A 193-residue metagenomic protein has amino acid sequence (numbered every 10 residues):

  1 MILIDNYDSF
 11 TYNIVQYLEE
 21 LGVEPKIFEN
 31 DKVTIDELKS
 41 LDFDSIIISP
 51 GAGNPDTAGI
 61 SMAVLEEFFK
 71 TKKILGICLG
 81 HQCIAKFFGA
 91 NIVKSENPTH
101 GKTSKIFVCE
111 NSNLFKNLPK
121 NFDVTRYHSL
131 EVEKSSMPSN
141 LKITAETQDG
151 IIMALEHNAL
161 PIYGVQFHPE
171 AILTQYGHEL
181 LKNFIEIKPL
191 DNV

Functional and structural regions predicted by a protein language model:
M1-L18, N30: N-terminal beta1-alpha1 ligand-phosphate binding loop
F10, G53-P55, I172: Active-site beta-alpha loop architecture of Rossmann-like, nucleotide-cofactor-dependent enzymes
E24, D44, K73-L75, D123 (+1 more regions): Structural signature of beta-strand start/N-cap positions in the alpha/beta core of ABC transporter nucleotide-binding
E24-N30: Short hydrophobic/Thr-rich beta-strand motif most characteristic of the beta2 strand and flanking loop of CheY-like
V33-D42, S136: Short amphipathic alpha-helix with an adjacent loop that forms part of the alpha/beta core around
L41-S112, K116, L181-K182: Cysteine-nucleophile active-site neighborhood
S112-A159: Catalytic beta-strand/loop cores that center a nucleophilic Ser/Cys/Thr and support acyl-enzyme chemistry
I172-V193: Acyltransferase
